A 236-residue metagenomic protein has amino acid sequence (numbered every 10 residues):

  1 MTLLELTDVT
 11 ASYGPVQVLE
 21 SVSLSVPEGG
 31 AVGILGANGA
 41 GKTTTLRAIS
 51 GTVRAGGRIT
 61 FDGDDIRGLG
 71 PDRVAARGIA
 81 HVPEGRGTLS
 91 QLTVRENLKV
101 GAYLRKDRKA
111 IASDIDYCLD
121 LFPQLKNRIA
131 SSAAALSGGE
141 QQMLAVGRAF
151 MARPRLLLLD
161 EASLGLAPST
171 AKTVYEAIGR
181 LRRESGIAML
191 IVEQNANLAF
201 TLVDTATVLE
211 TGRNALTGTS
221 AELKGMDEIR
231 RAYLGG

Functional and structural regions predicted by a protein language model:
T2-G236: Glycine-rich phosphate-binding loops of nucleotide-dependent enzymes
